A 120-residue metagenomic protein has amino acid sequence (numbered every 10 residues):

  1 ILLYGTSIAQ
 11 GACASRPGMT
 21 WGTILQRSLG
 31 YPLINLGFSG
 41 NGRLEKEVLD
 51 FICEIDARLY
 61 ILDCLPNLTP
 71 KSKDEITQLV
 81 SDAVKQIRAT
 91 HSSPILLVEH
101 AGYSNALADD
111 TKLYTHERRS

Functional and structural regions predicted by a protein language model:
I1-F38, K46-E54: Serine-esterase "nucleophile elbow" of acetyl-processing enzymes
N41, E45-S120: Alpha-helical cap/lid subdomain in secreted, periplasmic, or secretory-pathway luminal O-acyl-processing enzymes
